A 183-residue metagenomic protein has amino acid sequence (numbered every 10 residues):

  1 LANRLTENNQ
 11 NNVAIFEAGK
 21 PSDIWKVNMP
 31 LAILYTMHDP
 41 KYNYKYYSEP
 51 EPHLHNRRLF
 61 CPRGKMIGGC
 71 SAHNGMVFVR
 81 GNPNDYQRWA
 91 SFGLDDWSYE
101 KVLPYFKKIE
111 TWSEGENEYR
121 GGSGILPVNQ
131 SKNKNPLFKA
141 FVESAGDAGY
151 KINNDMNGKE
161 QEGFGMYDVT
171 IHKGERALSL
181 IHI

Functional and structural regions predicted by a protein language model:
L1-K107: N-terminal glycine-rich phosphate/pyrophosphate-binding loop and immediately adjacent elements
A90-H182: Conserved redox-cofactor binding core of oxidoreductases
